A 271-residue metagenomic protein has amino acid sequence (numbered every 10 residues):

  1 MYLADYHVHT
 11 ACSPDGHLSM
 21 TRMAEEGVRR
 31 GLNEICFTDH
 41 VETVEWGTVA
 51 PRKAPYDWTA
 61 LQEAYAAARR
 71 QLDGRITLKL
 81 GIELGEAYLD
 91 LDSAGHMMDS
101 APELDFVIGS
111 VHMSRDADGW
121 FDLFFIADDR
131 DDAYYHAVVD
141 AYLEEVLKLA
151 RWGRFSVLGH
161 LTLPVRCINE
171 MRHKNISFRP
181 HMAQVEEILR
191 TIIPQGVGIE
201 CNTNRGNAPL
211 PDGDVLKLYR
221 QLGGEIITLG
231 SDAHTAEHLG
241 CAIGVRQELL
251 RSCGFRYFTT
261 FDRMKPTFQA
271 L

Functional and structural regions predicted by a protein language model:
M1-L91, H96-D99, V165-R179, H234-S252 (+1 more regions): An N-terminally biased module of ancient metal coordination in phosphate/nucleic-acid-related enzymes
A4-V8, I35-F37, L78-I82, V107-G109 (+3 more regions): Hydrophobic faces of well-ordered beta-strands that scaffold small-molecule active sites in alpha/beta enzyme cores
L32, L104, R154-F155, G224 (+1 more regions): A structural motif
H40, H112, L163-R166, N204 (+1 more regions): Flexible loop residues that form catalytic and substrate-binding hotspots at small-molecule/glycan-binding clefts
P51, P55-P194: Extended substrate/RNA-proximal surfaces in nucleic-acid metabolism proteins
R179-G240, R256: Active-site-adjacent C-terminal substructures of enzyme catalytic domains
G254-L271: Extended, intrinsically disordered, low-complexity segments
